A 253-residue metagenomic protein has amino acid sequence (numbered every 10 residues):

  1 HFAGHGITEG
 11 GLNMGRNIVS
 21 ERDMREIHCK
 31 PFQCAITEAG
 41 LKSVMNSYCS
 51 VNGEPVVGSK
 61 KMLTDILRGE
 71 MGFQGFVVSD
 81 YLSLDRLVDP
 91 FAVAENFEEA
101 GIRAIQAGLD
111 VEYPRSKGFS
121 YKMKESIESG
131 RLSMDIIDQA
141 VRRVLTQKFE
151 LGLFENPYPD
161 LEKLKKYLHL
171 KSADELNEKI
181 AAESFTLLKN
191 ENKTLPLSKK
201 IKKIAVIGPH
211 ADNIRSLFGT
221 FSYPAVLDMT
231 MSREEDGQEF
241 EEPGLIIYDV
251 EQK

Functional and structural regions predicted by a protein language model:
H1-K253: Glycoside hydrolase catalytic-domain context in secreted enzymes
